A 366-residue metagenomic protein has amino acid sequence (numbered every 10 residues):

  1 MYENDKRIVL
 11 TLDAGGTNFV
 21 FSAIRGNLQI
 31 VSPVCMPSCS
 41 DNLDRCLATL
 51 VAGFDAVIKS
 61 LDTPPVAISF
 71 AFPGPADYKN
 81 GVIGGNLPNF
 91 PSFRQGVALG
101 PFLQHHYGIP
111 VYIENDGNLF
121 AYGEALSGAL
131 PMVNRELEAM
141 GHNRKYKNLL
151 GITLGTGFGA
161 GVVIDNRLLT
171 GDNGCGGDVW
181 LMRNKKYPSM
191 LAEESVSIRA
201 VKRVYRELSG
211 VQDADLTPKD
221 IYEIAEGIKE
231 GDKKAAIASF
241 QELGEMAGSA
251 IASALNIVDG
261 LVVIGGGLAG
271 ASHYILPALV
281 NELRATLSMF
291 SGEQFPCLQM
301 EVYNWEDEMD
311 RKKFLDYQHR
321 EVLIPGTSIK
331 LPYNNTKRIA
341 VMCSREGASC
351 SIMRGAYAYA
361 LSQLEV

Functional and structural regions predicted by a protein language model:
Y2-A52, A56-T63, V82-N86, N173-P188: Short glycine-rich, Thr/Ser-proximal phosphate-binding strand/loop in the N-terminal lobe of ATP-dependent enzymes
V9-D13, P65-S69, L149-T153, V263: Short glycine-aspartate micro-motif
F19-I24, G151-T153, F158-V163: Short beta-strand scaffold segments in enzyme catalytic cores
C35, C39-V66, P188, K202-I275 (+3 more regions): Adenine-nucleotide phosphate-binding core of ATP-dependent small-molecule kinases
C39, D44, A48, P64 (+2 more regions): Glycine-rich phosphate-binding loop and adjoining helix at the ATP-binding site of ATP-dependent phosphoryl-transfer
I113-G117, A129, G171-K219, L361-E365: Glycine-rich phosphate-binding loop plus the immediately following alpha-helix
E114-S127, Y274, N281-V366: Glycine-rich phosphate-binding/hydrolytic loop that grips phosphoryl groups
